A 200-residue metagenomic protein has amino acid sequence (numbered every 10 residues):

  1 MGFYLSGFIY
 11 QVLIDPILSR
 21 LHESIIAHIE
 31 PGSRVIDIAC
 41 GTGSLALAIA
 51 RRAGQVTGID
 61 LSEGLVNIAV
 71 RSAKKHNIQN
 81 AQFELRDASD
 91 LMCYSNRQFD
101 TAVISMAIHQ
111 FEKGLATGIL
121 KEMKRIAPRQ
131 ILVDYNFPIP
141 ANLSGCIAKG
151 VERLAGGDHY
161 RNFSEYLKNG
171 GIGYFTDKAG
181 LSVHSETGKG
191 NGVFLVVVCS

Functional and structural regions predicted by a protein language model:
M1-E30: Conserved class I S-adenosyl-L-methionine
I14, V133-A179, S185-E186: C-terminal alpha-helical "lid/dimerization" subdomain adjacent to the S-adenosyl-L-methionine
S33-G41: Conserved class I S-adenosyl-L-methionine
T42-S44, A48-D90: Class I SAM-dependent methyltransferase SAM/SAH-binding core
D90-N96: Short conserved loop adjoining the S-adenosyl-L-methionine
V103: A conserved beta-strand element that flanks and buttresses the S-adenosyl-L-methionine
F111-E122: A short, conserved alpha-helix within the catalytic core of class I
H184-S200: Core SAM-dependent methyltransferase catalytic element
